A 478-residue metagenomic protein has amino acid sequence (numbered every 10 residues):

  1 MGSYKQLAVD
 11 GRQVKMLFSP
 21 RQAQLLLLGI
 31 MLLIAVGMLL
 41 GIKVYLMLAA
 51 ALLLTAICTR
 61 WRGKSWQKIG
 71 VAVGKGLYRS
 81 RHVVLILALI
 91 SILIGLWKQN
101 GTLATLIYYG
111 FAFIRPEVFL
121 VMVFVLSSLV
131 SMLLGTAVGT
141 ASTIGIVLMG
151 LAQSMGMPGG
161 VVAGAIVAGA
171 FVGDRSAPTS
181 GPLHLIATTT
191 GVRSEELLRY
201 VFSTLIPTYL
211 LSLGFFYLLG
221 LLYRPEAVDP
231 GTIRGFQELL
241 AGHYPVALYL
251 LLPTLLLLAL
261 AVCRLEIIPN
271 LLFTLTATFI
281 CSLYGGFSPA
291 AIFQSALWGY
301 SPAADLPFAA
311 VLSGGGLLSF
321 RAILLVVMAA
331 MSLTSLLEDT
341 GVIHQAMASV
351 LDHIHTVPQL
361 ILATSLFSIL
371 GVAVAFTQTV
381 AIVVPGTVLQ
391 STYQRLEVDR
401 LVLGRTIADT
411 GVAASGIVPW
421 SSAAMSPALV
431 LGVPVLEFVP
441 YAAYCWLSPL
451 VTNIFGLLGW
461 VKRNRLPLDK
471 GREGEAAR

Functional and structural regions predicted by a protein language model:
D10-L89, Q99-V118, A241, L255-A329 (+2 more regions): Hydrophobic transmembrane alpha-helices of multi-pass solute/ion transporters
V14-F18, I34, L151-Y244, D399-A476: Membrane-core helix-loop-helix motifs of multi-pass transport proteins
L26-M38, A50-R60, L87-G95, L126-S131 (+6 more regions): Hydrophobic core segments of alpha-helical transmembrane domains in multi-pass membrane transport and ion-translocation
L39-I42, T59-K64, L103, T136 (+10 more regions): Transmembrane helix-loop junctions in multipass membrane proteins, especially transporters and channels
C58-K68, A152-G159, S176-S180, C281-I292 (+2 more regions): Juxtamembrane membrane-interface segments at transmembrane alpha-helix termini
W66-Q153, D305-S391: Membrane-embedded alpha-helical segments and adjacent helix-loop junctions characteristic of multi-pass solute
S91-N100, L219-I233, I280-D305, T334-D339 (+2 more regions): Extracellular/periplasmic helix-exit of transmembrane alpha-helices
A141-V147, I166, N270-I280, I407: Central hydrophobic cores of alpha-helical transmembrane segments in multi-pass integral membrane proteins
